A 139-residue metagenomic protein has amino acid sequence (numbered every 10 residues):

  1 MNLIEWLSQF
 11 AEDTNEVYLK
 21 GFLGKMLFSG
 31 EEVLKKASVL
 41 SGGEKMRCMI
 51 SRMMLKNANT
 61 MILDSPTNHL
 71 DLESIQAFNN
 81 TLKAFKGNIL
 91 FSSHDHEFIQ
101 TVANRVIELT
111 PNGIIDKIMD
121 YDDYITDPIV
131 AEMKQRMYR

Functional and structural regions predicted by a protein language model:
M1-R139: ABC ATP-binding cassette signature C-motif
